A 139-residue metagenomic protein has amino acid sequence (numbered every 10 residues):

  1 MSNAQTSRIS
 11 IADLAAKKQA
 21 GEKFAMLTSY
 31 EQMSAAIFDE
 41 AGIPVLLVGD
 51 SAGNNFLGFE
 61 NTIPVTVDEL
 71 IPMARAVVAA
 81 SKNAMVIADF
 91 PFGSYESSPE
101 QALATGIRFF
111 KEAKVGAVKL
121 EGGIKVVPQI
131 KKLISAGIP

Functional and structural regions predicted by a protein language model:
M1-T28: N-terminal amphipathic alpha-helix/helix-capping segment at the start of soluble metabolic enzymes
Q5-D13, A52-G53, F59-I63, V86: Glycine-rich, flexible loop/turn motifs
R8-I11, A41-G42, G49, T105: Short, flexible segments with low predicted structural confidence
M26-T28, L47-G49, A88, K119-L120: General beta-strand structural signal in soluble alpha/beta enzymes
L27, A36-N54: N-terminal glycine-rich anion-binding loops that anchor highly charged ligand groups
S34-I37, F56-P139: Active-site beta->alpha loop and helix N-cap motifs at the rims of alpha/beta catalytic domains
